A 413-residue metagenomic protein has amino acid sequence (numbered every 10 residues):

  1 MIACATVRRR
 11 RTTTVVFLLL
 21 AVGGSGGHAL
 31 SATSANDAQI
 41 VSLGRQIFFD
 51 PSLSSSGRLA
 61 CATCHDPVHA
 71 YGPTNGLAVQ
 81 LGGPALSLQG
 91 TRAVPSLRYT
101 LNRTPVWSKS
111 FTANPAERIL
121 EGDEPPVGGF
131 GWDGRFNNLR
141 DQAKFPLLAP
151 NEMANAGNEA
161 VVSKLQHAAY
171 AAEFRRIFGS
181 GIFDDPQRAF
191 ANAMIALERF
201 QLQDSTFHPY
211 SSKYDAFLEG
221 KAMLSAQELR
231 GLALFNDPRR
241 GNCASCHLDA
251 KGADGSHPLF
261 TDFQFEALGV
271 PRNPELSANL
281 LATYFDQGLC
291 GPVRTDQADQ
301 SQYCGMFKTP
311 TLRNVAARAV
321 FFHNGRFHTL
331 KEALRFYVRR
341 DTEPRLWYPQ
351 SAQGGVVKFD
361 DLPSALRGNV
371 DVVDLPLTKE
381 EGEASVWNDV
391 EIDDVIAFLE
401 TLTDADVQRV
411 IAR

Functional and structural regions predicted by a protein language model:
I2-I47, F145-P150, A154, N158-L229 (+4 more regions): Post-cleavage N-terminal segment of exported redox proteins
L30-R140, P209-A352, I411-R413: Short glycine/threonine-rich turn/loop motifs
N138, G157, T329, K358-D361: Alpha-helix N-cap recognition
E332, R339-A384: An amphipathic alpha-helical core segment
